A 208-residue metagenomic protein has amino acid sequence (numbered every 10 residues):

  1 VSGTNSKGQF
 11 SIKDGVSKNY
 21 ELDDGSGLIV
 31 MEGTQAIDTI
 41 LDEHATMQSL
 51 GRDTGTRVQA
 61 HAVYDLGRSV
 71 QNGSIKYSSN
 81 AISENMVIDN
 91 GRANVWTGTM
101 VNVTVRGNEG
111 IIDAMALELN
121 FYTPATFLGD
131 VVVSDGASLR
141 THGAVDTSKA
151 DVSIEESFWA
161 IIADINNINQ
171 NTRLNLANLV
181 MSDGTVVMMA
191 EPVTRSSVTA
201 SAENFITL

Functional and structural regions predicted by a protein language model:
V1-L208: Long, low-complexity, polar and repeat-rich extracellular regions of very large Gram-negative surface proteins
